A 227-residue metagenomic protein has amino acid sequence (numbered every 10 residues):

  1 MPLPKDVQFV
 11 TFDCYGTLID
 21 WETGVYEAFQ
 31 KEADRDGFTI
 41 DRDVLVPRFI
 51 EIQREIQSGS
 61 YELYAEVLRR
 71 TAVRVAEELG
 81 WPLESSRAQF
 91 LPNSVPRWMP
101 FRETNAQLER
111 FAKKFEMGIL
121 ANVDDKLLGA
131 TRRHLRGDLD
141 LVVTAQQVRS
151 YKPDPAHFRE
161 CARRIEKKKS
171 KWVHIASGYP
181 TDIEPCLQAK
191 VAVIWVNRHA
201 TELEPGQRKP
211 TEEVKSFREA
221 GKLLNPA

Functional and structural regions predicted by a protein language model:
M1-V10, E109, F115-A227: Asp-based, Mg2+/Mn2+-dependent phosphohydrolase catalytic module
L3-R102, D124, L128: N-terminal helical cap/lid subdomain that shapes the substrate entry/recognition surface in HAD-like hydrolases
K31, R74, A106, E160 (+1 more regions): Surface-exposed charge patches
E66-T71, A106, A156, K215: Generic recognition of short, well-ordered alpha-helical interface segments
V95-F111, M117-L120: Hydrophobic, well-structured mid-protein blocks that either form specific transmembrane helices
